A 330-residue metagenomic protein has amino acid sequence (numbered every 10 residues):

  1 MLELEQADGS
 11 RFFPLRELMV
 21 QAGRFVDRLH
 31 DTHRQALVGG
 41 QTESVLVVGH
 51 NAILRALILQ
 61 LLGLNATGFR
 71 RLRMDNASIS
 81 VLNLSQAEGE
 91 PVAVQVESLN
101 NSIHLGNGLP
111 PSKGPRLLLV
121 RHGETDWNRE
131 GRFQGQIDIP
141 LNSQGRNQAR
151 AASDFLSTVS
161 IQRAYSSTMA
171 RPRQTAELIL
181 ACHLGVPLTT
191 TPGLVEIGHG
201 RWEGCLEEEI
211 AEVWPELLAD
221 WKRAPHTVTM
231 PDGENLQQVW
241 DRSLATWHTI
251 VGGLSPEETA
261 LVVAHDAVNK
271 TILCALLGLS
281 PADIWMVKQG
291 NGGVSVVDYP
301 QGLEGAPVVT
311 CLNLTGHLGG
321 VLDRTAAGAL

Functional and structural regions predicted by a protein language model:
M1, D8, R150-A219, H248: Phosphate-coordination/substrate-recognition cap region in phosphate-metabolizing enzymes
M1-E17, L217-Q237: Short glycine/proline- and acidic residue-enriched helix-loop micro-motifs that form flexible lids or anion-recognition
M1-Q86, L188, D241, A245 (+2 more regions): Ordered, small/hydrophobic-rich secondary-structure cores
Q35, Q41, L59-E124, R129-R132 (+6 more regions): Acidic, low-complexity terminal tails and accessory targeting/binding regions of phosphate-metabolizing enzymes
Q35-V48, S160-T168, P187-T191, T259-V263: Short glycine-rich phosphate-binding loop at a beta-alpha junction
H50, H122, G145, H265: Short, conserved phosphate/pyrophosphate- and ester-handling motifs at nucleotide-, phospho-/glycolipid
I137-R150: Short catalytic helix/loop segments, enriched in acidic residues and glycine and frequently bearing histidine
